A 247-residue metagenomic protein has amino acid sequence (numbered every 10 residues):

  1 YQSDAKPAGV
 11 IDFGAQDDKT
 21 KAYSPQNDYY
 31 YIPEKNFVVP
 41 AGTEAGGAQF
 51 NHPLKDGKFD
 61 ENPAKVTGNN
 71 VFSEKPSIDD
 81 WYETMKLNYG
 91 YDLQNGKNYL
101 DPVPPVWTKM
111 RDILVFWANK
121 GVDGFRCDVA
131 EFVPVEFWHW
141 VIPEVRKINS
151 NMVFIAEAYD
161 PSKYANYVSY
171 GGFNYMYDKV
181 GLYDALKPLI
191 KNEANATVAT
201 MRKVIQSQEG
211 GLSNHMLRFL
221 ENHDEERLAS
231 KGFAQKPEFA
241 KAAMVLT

Functional and structural regions predicted by a protein language model:
Y1-K109, I113-F116, Y164-A165: Substrate-binding/active-site clefts of carbohydrate-active enzymes
Q2-N27, Y31-K35, V39, D112-V115 (+3 more regions): Active-site-proximal helices and loops of the catalytic beta/alpha 8
N51, Y82, N88-G90, W117 (+4 more regions): Generic, ordered loop/turn and secondary-structure boundary motif
E83-V106, D123-F132, A185-N192, D224-Q235: The substrate-binding groove and active-site-proximal loops of carbohydrate-active enzymes, especially glycoside
